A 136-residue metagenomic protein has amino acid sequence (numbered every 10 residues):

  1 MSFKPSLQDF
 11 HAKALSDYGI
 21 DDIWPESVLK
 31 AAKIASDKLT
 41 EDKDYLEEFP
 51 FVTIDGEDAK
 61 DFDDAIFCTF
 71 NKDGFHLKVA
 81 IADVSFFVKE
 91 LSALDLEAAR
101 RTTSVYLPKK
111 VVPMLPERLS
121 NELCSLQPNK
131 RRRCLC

Functional and structural regions predicted by a protein language model:
M1-I81, S85-C134: Charge-lined substrate channels and their catalytic hotspots, especially those that engage the 3′ end of RNA
